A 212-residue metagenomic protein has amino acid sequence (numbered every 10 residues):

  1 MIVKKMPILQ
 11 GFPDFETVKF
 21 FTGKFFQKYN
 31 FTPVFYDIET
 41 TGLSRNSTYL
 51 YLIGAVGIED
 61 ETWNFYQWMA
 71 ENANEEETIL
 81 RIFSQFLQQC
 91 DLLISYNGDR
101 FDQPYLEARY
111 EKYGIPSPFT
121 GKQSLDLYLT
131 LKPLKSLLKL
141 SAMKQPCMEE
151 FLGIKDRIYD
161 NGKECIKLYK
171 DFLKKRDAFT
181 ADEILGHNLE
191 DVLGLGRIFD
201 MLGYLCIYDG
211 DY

Functional and structural regions predicted by a protein language model:
M1-N30: N-terminal accessory regions of nucleic-acid-interacting proteins
T32-T41, N188: Two-metal-ion RNase H-like nuclease active-site motif
P33-F35, F65-Q67, S124: Conserved beta-strand scaffold positions in the cores of enzyme catalytic domains, especially in NTP/NDP-utilizing
T48-G57, W63-N64, G98-L202: Metal-dependent phosphoesterase core characteristic of DEDDh/y 3'-5' exonuclease domains
N64-S84: Nucleic-acid-processing active sites and adjacent nucleic-acid-binding tracks, predominantly divalent metal-dependent
L92-N97: Short glycine-rich phosphate-binding loop at a beta-alpha junction
D200, L205-Y212: Acidic catalytic cores of enzymes that act on phosphate-bearing nucleotides/polynucleotides
